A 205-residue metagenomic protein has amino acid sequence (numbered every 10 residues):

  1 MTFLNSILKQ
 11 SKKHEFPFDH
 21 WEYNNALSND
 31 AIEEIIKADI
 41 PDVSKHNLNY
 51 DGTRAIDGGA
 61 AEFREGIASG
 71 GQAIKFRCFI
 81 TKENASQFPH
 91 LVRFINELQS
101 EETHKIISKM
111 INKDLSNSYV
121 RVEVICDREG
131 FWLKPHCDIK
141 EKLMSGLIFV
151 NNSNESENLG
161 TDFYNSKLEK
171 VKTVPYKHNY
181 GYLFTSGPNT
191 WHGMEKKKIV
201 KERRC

Functional and structural regions predicted by a protein language model:
M1-I7, D114-S116: Short, motif-level signal for alpha-helix interfacial/capping segments enriched in acidic residues and aromatics/proline
F3, K9-K109: Non-heme Fe(II)/2-oxoglutarate
Y23, M144-G146: Hydrophobic residues positioned within well-ordered beta-strands of beta-sheet architectures
A31, V43, L115-Y119, E202: Secondary-structure boundary/capping signal
N49-T53, R121-C126: Short linear loop/turn motifs
R93-L98, E102-S108, N117-Y119, C126 (+2 more regions): Active-site-proximal binding-pocket segments
N112-E123, E157: A short coil-to-beta-strand element that immediately follows conserved catalytic motifs
I125, G130-L143, V150-C205: Catalytic core of Fe(II)/2-oxoglutarate
